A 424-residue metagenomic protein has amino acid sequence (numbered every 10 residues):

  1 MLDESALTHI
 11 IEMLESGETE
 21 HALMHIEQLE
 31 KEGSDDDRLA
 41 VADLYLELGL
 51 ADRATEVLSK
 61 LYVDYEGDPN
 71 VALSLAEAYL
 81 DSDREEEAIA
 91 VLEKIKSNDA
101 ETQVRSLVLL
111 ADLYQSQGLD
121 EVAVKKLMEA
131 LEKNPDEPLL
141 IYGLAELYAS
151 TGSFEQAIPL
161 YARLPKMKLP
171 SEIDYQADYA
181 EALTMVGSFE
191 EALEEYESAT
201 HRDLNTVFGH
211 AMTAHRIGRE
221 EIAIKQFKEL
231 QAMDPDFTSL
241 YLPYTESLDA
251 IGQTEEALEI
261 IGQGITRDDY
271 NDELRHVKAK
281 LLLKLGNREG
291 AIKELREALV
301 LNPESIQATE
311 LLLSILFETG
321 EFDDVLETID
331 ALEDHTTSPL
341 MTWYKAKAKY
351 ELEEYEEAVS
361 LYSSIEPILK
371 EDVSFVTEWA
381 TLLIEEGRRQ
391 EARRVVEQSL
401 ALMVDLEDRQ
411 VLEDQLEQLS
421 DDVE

Functional and structural regions predicted by a protein language model:
M1-E424: Alpha-solenoid helical repeat scaffolds
